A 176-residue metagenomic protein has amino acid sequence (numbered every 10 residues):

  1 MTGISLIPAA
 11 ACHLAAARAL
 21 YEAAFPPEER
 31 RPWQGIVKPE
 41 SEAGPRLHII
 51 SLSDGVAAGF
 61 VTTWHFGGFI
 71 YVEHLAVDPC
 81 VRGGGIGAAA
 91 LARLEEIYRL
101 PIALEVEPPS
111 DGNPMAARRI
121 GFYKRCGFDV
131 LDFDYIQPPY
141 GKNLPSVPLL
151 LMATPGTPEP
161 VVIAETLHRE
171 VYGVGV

Functional and structural regions predicted by a protein language model:
M1-G35, P148-L149, V162-G175: Short amphipathic alpha-helix that is part of the acyltransferase structural core
E40-I49, P145: A short helix-loop-beta-strand connector motif used in the catalytic cores of GNAT acetyltransferases and, in some
I49, G55-H65, F69-A76: Conserved beta-strand in the GNAT
V77, G83-I97: Conserved acetyl-CoA-binding loop-helix of GNAT-fold acetyltransferases
Y98-M115: Conserved GNAT acetyl-CoA-binding A-motif
E105, R118-L144: Conserved catalytic-core motifs of GNAT/GCN5-like acyltransferases
M115-A117, I136-V176: C-terminal "cap" of GNAT-fold acetyltransferases
